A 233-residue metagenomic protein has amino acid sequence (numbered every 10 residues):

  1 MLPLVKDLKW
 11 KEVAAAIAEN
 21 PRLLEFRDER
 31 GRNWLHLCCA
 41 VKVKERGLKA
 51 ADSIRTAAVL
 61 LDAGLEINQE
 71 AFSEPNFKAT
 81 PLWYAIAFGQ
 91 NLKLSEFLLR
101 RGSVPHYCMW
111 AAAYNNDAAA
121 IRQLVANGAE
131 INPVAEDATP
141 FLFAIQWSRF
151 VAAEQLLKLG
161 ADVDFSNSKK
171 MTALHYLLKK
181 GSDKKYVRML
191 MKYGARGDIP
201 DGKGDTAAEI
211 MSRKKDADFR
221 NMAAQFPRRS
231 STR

Functional and structural regions predicted by a protein language model:
M1, F26-K44, E70-Y84, V104-A111 (+3 more regions): Ankyrin-repeat boundary/"N-cap" motif
M1-L37, L124: N-terminal segments that cap or nucleate solenoid repeat domains
P3-L8, L37-S53, Y84-N91, A111-D117 (+3 more regions): Ankyrin repeat A-helix N-terminal signature
E12, D52-T56, K93-L94, A119-A120 (+3 more regions): Conserved ankyrin/ankyrin-like repeat signature
I17-R22, R55-E66, E96-V104, R122-E130 (+3 more regions): Ankyrin repeat domain, specifically the short helix-to-loop turn at the C-terminus of the second helix of each repeat
W110-A119, L124-K158, D162-K169: Eukaryotic tandem repeat interaction scaffolds
F150, K158-D205: Ankyrin-repeat and related helical/solenoid repeat scaffolds used for protein-protein interactions
M191, R196-S230: Leucine-rich solenoid repeat scaffolds
